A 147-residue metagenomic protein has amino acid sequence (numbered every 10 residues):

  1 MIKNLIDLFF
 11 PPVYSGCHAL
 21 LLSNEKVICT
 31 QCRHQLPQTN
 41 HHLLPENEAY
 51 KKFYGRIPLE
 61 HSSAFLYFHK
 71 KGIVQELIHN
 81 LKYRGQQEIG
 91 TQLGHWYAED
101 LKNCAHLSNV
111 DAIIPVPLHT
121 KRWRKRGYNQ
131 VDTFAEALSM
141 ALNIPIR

Functional and structural regions predicted by a protein language model:
M1-R147: Glycine-rich phosphate/pyrophosphate-handling loop used in enzymes and phosphotransfer proteins
